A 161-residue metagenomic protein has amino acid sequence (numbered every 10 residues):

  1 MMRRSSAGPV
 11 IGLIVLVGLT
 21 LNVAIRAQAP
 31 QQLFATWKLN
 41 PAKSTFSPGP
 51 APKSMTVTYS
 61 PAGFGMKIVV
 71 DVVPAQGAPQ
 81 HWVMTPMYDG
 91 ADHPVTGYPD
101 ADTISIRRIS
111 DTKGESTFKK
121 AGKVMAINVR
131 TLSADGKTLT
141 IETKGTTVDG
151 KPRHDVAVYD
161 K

Functional and structural regions predicted by a protein language model:
M1-A7: N-terminal secretory signal peptides that target proteins for export/translocation
R4, L21-A24: Short, intrinsically disordered, low-complexity terminal segments
A7-G8, A134: General helical structural elements
G8-P9, R108: Intrinsically disordered, low-complexity serine/threonine-rich segments
I11-N22: Bacterial N-terminal signal peptides
I25-K161: Hydrophobic small-molecule pocket/channel-lining residues, especially in calycin-type beta-barrels
